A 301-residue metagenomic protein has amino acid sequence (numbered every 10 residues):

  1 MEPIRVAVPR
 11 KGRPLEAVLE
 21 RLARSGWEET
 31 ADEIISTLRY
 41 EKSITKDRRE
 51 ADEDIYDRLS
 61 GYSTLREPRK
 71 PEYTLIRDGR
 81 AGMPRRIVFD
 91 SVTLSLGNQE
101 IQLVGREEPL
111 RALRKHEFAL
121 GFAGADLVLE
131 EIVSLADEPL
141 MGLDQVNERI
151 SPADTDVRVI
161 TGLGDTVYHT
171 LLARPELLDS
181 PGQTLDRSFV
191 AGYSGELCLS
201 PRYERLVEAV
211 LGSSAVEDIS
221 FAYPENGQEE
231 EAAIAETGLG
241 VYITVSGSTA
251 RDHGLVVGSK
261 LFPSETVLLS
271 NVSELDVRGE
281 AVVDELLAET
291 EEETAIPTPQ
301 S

Functional and structural regions predicted by a protein language model:
M1-S301: Domain-level signature for soluble enzymes in the chorismate/prephenate branch of the shikimate pathway
